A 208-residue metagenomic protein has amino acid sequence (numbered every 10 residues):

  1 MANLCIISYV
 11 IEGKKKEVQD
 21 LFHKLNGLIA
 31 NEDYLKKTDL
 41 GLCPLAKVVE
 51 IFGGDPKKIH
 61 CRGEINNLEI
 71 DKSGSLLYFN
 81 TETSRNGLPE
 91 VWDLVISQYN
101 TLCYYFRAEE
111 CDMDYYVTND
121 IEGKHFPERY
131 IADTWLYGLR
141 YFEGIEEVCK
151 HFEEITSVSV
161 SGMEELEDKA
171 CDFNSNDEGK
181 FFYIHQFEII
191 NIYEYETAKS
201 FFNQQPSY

Functional and structural regions predicted by a protein language model:
M1-Y208: Intrinsic low-complexity, intrinsically disordered or marginally ordered coil/linker segments
